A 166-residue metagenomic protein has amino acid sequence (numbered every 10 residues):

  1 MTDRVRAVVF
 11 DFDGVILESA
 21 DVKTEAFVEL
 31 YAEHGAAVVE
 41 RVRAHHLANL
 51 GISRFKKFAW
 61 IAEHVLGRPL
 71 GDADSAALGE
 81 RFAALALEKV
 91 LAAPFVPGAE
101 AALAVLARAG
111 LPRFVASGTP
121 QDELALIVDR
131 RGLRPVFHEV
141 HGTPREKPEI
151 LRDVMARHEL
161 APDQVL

Functional and structural regions predicted by a protein language model:
M1, L50-S53, E146, A161: Short, solvent-exposed coil/turn linker segments
D3-P97: N-terminal helical cap/lid subdomain that shapes the substrate entry/recognition surface in HAD-like hydrolases
R4, A84-V115, Q121-A125, P148-E149: Short, acidic loop-to-helix structural element flanking the phosphoryl-transfer center in phosphate-processing enzymes
A20-D21, I52, E100, G118-Q121 (+1 more regions): Alpha-helix N-cap/helix-start capping motif
A32, E63-H64, A107, D129 (+1 more regions): Short polybasic/polar patches that bind polyanions
A92, F114, P120-L166: Substrate-recognition "cap/lid" segment bordering the active-site pocket of phosphatases
